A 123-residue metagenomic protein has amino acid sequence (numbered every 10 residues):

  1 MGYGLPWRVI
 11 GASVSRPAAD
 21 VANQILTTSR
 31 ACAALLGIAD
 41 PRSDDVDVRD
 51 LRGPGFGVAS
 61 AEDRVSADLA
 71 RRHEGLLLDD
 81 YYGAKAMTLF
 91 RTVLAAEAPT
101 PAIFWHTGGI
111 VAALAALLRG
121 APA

Functional and structural regions predicted by a protein language model:
M1-D45, G109-A123: Glycine-rich phosphate/pyrophosphate-binding loop at beta-loop-alpha junctions
V9, H73, L77, H106-T107: Short glycine/serine/threonine-biased micro-segments
S13-V14, D50, D80-Y82, H106-G108: Active-site proximal loops enriched in glycine and acidic residues that flank catalytic Cys/His/Asp and coordinate
D44-P99: Active-site-adjacent helical/loop segments in soluble small-molecule enzymes
P101-I103: Conserved beta-strand elements of the Class I
